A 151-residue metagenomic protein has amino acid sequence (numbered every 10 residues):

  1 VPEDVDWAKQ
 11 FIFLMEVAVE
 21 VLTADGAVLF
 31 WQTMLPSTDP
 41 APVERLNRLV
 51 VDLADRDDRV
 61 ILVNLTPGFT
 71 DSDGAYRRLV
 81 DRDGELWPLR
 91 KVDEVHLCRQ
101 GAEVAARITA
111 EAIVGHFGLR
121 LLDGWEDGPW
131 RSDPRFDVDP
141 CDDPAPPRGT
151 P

Functional and structural regions predicted by a protein language model:
V1-K9, M34-S37: Oxyanion-hole/transition-state-stabilizing segment in secreted/luminal serine hydrolases and related acyltransferases
K9-I12, E16, E20, R107: Amphipathic, non-transmembrane alpha-helical secondary structure
E16-R48: Active-site segments of SGNH/GDSL-like serine hydrolases that catalyze O-acetyl group transfer/hydrolysis on lipids
P36-P151: Catalytic His-Asp segment of secreted/periplasmic serine-dependent ester chemistry enzymes
